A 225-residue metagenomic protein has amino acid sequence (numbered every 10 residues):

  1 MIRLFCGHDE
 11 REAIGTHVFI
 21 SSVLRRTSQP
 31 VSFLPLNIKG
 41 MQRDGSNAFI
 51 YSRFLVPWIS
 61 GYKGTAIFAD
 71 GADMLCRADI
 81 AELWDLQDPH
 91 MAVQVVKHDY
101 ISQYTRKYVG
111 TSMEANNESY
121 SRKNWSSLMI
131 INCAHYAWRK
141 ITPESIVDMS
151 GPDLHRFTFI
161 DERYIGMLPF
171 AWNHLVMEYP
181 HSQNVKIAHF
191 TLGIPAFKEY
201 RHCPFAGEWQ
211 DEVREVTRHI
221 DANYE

Functional and structural regions predicted by a protein language model:
M1-F5, R11, H17, S28-Q29 (+2 more regions): A glycosyltransferase accessory/donor-loop signature
E12-A13, C76: Alpha-helix N-cap/loop-to-helix initiation residues
A13-S21, Y51: Short amphipathic alpha-helical segment that frequently serves as the phosphate-/nucleotide-binding helix
S22-P30: Short, acidic, metal-binding catalytic loop of nucleotide-sugar glycosyltransferases
V31-Y62: Active-site-proximal specificity loops/subdomain of glycosyltransferases
K39-R43, I101-Q103, N173-M177: A short acidic, often aromatic-flanked loop/helix-cap motif at beta-alpha or helix-coil junctions that lines enzyme
S52-Y104, I130: GT-A fold catalytic core of metal-dependent nucleotide-sugar glycosyltransferases, centered on the diacidic
D85-D153: Conserved catalytic core of nucleotide-sugar-dependent glycosyltransferases
